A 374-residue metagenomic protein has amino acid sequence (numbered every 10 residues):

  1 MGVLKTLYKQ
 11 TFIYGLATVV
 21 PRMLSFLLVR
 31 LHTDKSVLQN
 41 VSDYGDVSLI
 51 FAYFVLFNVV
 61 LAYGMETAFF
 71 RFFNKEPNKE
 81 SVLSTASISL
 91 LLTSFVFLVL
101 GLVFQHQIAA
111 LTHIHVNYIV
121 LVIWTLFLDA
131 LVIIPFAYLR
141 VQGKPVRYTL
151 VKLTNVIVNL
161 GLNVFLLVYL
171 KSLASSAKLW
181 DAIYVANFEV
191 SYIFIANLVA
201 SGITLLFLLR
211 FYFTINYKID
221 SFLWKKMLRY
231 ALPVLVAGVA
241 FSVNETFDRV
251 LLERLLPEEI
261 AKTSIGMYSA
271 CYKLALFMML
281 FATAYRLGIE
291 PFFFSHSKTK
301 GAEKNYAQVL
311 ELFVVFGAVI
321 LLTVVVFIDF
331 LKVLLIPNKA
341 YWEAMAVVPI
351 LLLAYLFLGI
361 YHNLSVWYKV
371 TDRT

Functional and structural regions predicted by a protein language model:
M1-L7, L173-Y192, L205-E245, G288 (+1 more regions): Interhelical loop/hinge segments that connect adjacent transmembrane helices in multipass membrane
G2-E66, S94-L102, T125, N159-L160 (+2 more regions): Signature of the first transmembrane helix
K9-P21, L49-I50, V59-H106, Y118 (+2 more regions): Membrane-water interface segments that mark the loop-to-transmembrane alpha-helix transition
Y14-A17, P21-S25, V29, I50-F54 (+9 more regions): Short runs within selected transmembrane alpha-helices of multi-pass transporters and secretion channels
V29, D34-K35, V96-I114, L170-D181 (+1 more regions): Short membrane-interface helical motifs at transmembrane helix boundaries in multi-pass membrane transporters
K35-D43, Q142-T204: Membrane-interface helix-loop junctions in multi-pass transport and translocation proteins
K35-V41, E76, L111, V141-Q142 (+5 more regions): Helix-loop interface residues and adjacent transmembrane-helix termini in multi-pass membrane transporters, primarily
F72-I88, M267-T374: Specific pore-lining/lateral-gate transmembrane helices of multi-pass inner-membrane transport and insertion machines
